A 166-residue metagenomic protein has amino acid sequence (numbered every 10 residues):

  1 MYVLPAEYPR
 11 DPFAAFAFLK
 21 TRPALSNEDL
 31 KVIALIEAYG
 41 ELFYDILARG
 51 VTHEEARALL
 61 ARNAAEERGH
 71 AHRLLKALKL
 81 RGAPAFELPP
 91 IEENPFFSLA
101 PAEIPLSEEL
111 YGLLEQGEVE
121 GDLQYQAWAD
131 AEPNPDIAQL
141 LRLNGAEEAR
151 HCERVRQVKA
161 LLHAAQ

Functional and structural regions predicted by a protein language model:
M1-Q166: Non-heme di-metal
